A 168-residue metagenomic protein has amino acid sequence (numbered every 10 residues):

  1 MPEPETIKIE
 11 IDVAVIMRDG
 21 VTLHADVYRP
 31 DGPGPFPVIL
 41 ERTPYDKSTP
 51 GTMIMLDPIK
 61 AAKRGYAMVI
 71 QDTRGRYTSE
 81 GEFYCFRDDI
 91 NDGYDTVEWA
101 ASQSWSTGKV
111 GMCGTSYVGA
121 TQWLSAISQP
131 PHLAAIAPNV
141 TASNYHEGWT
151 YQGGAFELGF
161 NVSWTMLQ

Functional and structural regions predicted by a protein language model:
M1-G34: N-terminal cap/lid segment of alpha/beta-hydrolase-fold proteins
E10-D12, T107, A120: Short coil/loop residues immediately preceding or within conserved phosphate-binding loops of NTP-utilizing enzyme
T22, P35-V38, R64-A67, S106-K109 (+1 more regions): Loop/turn elements at helix/coil->beta-strand transitions in domains of secreted/extracellular proteins
Y28, Y94-W105, L124, W149 (+1 more regions): Tryptophan-centric aromatic hotspots in well-structured domains and transmembrane helices
D31-S102, Y151: Cap/lid segment of the alpha/beta-hydrolase catalytic domain
M53, C113, Y117-Q168: A catalytic-pocket lid/entrance helix-loop region that shapes and gates access to the active site across common
D88-N91, D95, W99-S106, G111-M112 (+2 more regions): Active-site-proximal cofactor/substrate-binding loop regions of enzyme domains
